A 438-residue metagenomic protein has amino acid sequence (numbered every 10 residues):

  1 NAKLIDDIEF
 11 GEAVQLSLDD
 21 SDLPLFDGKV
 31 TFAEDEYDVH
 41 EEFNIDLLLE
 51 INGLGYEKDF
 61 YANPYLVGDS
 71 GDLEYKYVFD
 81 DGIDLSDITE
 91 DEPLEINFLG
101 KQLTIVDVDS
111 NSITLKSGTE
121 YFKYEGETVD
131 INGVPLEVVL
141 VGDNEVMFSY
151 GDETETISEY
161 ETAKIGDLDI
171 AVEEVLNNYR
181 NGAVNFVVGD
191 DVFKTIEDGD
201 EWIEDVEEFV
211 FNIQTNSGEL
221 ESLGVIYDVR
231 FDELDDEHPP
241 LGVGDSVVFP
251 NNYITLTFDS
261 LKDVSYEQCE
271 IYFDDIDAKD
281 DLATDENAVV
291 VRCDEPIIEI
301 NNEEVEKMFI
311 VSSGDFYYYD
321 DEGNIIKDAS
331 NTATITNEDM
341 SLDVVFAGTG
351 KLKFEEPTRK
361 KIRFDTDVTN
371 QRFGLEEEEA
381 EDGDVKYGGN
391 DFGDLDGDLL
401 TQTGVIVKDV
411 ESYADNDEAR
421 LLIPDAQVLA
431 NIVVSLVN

Functional and structural regions predicted by a protein language model:
N1-N438: Surface-exposed, beta-sheet-biased, low-hydrophobicity segments with strongly acidic/polar composition
